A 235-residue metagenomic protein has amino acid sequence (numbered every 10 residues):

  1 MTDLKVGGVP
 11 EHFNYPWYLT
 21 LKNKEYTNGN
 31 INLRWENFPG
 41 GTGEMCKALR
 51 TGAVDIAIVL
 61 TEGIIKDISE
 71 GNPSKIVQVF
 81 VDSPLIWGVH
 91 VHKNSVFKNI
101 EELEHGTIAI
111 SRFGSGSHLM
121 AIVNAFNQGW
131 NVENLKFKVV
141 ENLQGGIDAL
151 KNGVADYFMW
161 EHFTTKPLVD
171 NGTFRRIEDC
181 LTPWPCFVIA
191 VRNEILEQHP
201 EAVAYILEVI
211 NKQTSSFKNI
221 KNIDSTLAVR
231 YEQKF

Functional and structural regions predicted by a protein language model:
T2-W130, F137-V140, D156-H162, R175-L181: Short, glycine-/small- and polar/acidic-enriched structural segments that line small-molecule recognition paths
E102, N134, E197, K234-F235: Short, conserved sequence motifs enriched in acidic/basic residues, glycine, and aromatics that mark functional "hot
F113-E133, E208-F235: Ligand-binding clefts/hinges and TM-proximal coupling segments of bilobed small-molecule sensing domains
K138, L143-Y231: Pocket-lining segment of extracytoplasmic ligand-binding domains
